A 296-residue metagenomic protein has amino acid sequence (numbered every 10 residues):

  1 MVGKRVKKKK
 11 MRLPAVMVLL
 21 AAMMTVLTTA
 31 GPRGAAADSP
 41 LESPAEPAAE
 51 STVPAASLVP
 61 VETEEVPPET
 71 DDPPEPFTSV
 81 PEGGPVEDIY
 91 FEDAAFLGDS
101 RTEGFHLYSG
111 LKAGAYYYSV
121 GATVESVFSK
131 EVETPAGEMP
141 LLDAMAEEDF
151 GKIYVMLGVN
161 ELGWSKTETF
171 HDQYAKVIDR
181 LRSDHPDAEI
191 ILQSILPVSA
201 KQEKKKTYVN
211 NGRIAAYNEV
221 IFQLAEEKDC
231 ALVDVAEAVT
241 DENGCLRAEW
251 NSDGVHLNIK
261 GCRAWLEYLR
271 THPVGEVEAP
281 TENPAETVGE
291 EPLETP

Functional and structural regions predicted by a protein language model:
M1-D93, L97, T102, L107 (+1 more regions): N-terminal secretory targeting modules
G84-Q173: Conserved SGNH/GDSL esterase-like catalytic core that processes O-acyl groups on lipids and polysaccharides
V132-E168, L257-P296: N-terminal/domain-start segments enriched in small and hydrophobic, helix-friendly residues, covering either
M156, Q193-S194: Alpha/beta-hydrolase-fold catalytic nucleophile elbow
Y174-I178, N218: Generic structural signal for well-ordered alpha-helices, preferentially at hydrophobic/aromatic core positions
L181-S183, A225: N-terminal cationic-hydrophobic initiation segments that often serve targeting/anchoring roles
H185-E189: A short helix->loop->beta-strand "cap" motif at the edges of active sites that frequently abuts
V198-E294: Catalytic His-Asp segment of secreted/periplasmic serine-dependent ester chemistry enzymes
